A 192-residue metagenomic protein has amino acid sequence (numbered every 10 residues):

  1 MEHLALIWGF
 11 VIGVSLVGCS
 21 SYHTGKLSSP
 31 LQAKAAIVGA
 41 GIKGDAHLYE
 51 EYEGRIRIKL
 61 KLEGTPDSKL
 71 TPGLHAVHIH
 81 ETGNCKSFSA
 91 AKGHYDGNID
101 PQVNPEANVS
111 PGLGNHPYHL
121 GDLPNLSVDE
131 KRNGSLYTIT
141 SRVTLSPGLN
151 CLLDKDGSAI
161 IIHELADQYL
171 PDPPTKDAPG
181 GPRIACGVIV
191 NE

Functional and structural regions predicted by a protein language model:
M1-A5: Positively charged n-region of N-terminal signal peptides that target proteins for export
L6-I7, L120: Generic detector of short alpha-helix boundary/capping microenvironments and adjacent low-complexity segments
I7-S15: Bacterial N-terminal signal peptides
V17-E192: N-terminal leader/targeting pre-sequences
